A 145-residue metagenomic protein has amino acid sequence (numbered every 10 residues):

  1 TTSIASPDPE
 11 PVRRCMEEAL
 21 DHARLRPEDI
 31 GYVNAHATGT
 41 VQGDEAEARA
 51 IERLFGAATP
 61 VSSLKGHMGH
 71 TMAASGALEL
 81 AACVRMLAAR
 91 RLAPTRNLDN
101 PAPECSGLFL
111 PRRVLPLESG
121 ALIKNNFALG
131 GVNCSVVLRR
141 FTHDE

Functional and structural regions predicted by a protein language model:
T1-E145: Conserved "HGTGT" condensation-loop signature of ketosynthase/thiolase-family condensing enzymes that catalyze
